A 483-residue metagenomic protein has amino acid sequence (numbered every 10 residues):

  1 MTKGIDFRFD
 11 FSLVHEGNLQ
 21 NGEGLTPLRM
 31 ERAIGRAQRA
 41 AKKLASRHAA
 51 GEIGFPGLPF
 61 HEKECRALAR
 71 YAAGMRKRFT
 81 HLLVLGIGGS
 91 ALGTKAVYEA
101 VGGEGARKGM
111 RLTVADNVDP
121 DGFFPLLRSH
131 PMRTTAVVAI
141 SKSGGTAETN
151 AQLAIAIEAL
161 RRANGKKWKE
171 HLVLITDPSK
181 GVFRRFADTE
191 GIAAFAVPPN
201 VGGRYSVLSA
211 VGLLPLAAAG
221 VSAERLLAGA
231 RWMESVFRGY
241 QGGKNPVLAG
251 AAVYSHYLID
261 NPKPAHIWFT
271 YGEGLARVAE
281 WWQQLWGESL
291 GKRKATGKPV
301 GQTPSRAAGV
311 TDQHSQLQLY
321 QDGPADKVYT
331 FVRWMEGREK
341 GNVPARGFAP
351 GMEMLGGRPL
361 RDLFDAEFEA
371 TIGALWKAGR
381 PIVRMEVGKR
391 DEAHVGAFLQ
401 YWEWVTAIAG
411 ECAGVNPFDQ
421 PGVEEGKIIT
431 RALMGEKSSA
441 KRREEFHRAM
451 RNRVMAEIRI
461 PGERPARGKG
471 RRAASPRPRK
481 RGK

Functional and structural regions predicted by a protein language model:
M1-R76, R346-P350, C412, R442-V454 (+1 more regions): Extended, charge-enriched "interface" segments that sit outside catalytic cores
H48, A67-T80, L126-T135, Y254-P264 (+1 more regions): Glycine-rich phosphate/diphosphate-binding loops that line cofactor/substrate pockets in enzymes
G54-R70, K95-A136, G145, A151-Q152: Glycine-rich oxoanion-binding loops at beta->alpha junctions
G57, H81-G88, A136-S143, V173 (+1 more regions): Short glycine-rich or small-residue beta-strand-to-loop segments that form or flank ligand, phosphate, metal/Fe-S
G93-Y98, F124-L127, E148-Q152, V182-T189 (+3 more regions): Short acidic, glycine/serine/threonine-rich loops at helix termini
A163-M335, G422-R464: Active-site phosphate/pyrophosphate-binding segments
Q302-D391: Helicase-primase coupling helices
R464-K483: Polybasic, lysine-enriched low-complexity intrinsically disordered terminal tails
